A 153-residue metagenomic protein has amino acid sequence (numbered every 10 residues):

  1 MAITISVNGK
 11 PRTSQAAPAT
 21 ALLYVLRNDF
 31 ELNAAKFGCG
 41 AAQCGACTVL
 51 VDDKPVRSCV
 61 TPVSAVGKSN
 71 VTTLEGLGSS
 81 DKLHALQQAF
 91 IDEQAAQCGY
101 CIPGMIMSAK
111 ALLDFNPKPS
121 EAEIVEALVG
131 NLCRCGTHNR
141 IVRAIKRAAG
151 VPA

Functional and structural regions predicted by a protein language model:
M1-A153: Signature of N-terminal electron-transfer/Fe-S-associated modules in redox systems
